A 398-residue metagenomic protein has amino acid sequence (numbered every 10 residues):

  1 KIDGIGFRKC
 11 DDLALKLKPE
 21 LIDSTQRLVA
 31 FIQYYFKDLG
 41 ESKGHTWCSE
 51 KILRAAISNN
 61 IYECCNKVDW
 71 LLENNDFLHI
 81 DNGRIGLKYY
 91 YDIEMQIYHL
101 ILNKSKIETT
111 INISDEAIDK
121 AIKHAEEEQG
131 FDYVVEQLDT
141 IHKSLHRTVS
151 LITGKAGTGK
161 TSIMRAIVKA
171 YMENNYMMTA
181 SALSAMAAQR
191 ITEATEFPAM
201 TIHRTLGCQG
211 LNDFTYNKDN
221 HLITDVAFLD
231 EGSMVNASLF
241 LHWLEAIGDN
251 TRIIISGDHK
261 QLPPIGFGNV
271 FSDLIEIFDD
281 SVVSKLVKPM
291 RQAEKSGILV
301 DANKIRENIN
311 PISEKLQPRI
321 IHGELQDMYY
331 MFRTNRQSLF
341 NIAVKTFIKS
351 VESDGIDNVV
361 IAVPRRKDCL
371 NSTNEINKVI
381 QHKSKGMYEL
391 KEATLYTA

Functional and structural regions predicted by a protein language model:
K1-I113, A117: Accessory, non-ATPase domains that flank or precede helicase/AAA+ motor cores in DNA-metabolism machines
D3, L21-T25, K43-W47, L87-Y91 (+8 more regions): Conserved phosphate/pyrophosphate-binding and hydrolysis machinery centered on Walker-type P-loop NTPases, extending
C10, C64-D69, V134-L138, N335 (+1 more regions): Membrane-interface starts of transmembrane alpha-helices
C10, L15-I22, K37-E41, S58-Y62 (+15 more regions): Non-catalytic alpha-helical coupling and interface elements of nucleotide-dependent molecular machines and regulators
H45-K51, N82-G83, T110-A117, V135-Q137 (+4 more regions): Short coil/turn segments at secondary-structure boundaries
I118-V149: Conserved pre-motif I regulatory segment
L138-I141, H146-I321: ASCE P-loop NTPase helicase motor core
K260-A398: Conserved helicase motor core of P-loop NTPases
